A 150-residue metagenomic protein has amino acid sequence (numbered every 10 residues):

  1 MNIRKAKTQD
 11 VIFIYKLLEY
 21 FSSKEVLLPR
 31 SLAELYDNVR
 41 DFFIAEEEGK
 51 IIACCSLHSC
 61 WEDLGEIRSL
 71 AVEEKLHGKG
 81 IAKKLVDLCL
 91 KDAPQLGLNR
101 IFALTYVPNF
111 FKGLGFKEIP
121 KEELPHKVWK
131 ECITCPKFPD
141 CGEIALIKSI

Functional and structural regions predicted by a protein language model:
N2-I14: A short beta-loop-alpha structural element at the N-terminal edge of CoA-dependent acyl/N-acetyltransferase catalytic
L18-I51: Active-site rim helix/loop that mediates acceptor-substrate recognition in acyltransferases
I44, K50-H58, D63-A71: Conserved beta-strand in the GNAT
K50, E73-K84, L96, G113: Conserved glycine-rich acetyl-CoA-binding loop
G78-K91, A103: Conserved acetyl-CoA-binding loop-helix of GNAT-fold acetyltransferases
A93-Y106: Conserved GNAT acetyl-CoA-binding A-motif
T105-E131: Conserved active-site alpha-helix within GNAT-family acetyltransferase domains
L124-I150: C-terminal "cap" of GNAT-fold acetyltransferases
